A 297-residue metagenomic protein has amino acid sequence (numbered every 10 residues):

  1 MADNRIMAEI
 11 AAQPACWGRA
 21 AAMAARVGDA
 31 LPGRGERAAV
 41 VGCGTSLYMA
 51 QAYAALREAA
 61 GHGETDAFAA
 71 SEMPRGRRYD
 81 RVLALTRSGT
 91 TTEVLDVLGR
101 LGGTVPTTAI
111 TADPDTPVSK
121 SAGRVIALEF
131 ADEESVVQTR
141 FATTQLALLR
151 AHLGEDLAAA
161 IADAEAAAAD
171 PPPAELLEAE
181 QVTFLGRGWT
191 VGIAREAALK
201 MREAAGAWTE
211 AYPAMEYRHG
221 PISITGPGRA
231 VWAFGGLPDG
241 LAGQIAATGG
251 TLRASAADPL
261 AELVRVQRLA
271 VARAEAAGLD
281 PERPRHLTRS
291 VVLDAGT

Functional and structural regions predicted by a protein language model:
M1-E36: An N-terminal, well-structured beta->alpha segment
A2-A15, T108, E129-F141, P259-L263 (+1 more regions): A cross-family phosphate/adenosyl-ligand binding-site feature
N4, A122, G236-L237, Q244-T297: Phosphate-moiety recognition in structured ligand-binding domains
R5, D113-P114, A151-A179, L279-T297: Internal, active-site/partner-interface "lid" segment
M23, L31-R81, E180-G226, R268-V271 (+1 more regions): Anionic-ligand anchoring segments at beta-strand to alpha-helix junctions in alpha/beta enzyme folds, i.e., glycine
G33-A162, A168-D170, R187, A230-L252: Glycine-rich phosphate-binding loops that contact phosphosugars or nucleotide phosphates
